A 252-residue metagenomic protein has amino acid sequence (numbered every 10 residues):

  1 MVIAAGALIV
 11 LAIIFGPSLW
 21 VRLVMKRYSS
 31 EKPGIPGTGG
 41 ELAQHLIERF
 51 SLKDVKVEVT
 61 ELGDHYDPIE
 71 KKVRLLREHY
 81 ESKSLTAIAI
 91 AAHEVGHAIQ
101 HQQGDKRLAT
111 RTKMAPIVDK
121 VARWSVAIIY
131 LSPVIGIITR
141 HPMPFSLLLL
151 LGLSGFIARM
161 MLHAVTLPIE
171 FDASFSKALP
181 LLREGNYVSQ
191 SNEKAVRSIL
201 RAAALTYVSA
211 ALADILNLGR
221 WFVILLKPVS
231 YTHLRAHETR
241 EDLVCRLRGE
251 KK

Functional and structural regions predicted by a protein language model:
M1, A5-L8: Internal alpha-helical transmembrane segments
I3, H141-L153: Hydrophobic alpha-helical transmembrane segments
I13-F15, S132, G155-T166: Alpha-helical transmembrane segments of multi-pass membrane proteins
S18-A122, M161-S230: Polar-ligand-bearing catalytic/cofactor-coordination segments of membrane-embedded or membrane-tethered inner-membrane
A115-I137: Post-HExxH zinc-binding segment in Zn-dependent metallohydrolases
T232-T239, K251-K252: Conserved small/polar residues in nucleotide/adenosyl-binding loops
V244-K251: Hydrophobic alpha-helical segments, chiefly the membrane-spanning helices and signal/signal-anchor peptides
